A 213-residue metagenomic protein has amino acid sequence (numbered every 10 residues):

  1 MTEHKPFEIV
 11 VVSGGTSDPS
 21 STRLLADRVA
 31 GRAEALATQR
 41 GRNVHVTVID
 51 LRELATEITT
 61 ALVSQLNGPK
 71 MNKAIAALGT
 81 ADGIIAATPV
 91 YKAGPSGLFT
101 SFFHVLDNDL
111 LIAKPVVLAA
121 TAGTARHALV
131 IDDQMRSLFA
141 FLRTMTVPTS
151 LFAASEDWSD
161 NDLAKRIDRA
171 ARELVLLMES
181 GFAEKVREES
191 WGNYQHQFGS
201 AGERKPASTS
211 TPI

Functional and structural regions predicted by a protein language model:
M1-T100, H104, N193-I213: N-terminal beta1-alpha1-beta2 submodule of the flavodoxin-like/Rossmannoid cofactor-binding fold
E3-H4, T146-I213: Glycine-rich phosphate/pyrophosphate-binding loop and the adjoining helix
H4, N108-I112: Short, conserved loop/helix-junction motifs that constitute active-site signature segments in enzyme catalytic cores
L25-V29, I131, A170: Hydrophobic alpha-helical membrane-association signature
V44, A113-P115: Short acidic capping loops at alpha-helix termini that bridge into adjacent secondary structure
S101-D109, R136-A140: A glycine- and small-aliphatic-rich helix-loop capping segment at beta-alpha/alpha-beta transitions that lines
V116-A154, W158-R166: Short, glycine-/small-residue-rich phosphate/pyrophosphate-handling segment
